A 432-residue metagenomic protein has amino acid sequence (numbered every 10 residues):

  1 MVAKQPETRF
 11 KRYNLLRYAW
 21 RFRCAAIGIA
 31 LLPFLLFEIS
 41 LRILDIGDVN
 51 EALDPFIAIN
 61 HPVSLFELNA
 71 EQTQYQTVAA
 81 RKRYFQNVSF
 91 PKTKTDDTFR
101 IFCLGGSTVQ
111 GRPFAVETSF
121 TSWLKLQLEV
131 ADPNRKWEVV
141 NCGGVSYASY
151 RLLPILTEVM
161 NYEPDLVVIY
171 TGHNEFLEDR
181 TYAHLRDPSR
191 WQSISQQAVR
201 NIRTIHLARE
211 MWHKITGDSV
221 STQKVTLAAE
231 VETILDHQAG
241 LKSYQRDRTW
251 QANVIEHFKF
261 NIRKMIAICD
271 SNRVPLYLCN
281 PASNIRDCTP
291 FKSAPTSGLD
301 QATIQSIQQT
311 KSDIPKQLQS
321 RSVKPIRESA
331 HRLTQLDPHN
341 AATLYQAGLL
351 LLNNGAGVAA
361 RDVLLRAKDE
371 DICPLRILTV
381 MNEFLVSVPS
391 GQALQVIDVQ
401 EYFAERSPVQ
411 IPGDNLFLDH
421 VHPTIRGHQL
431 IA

Functional and structural regions predicted by a protein language model:
V2-P6, F10-K11, T118, N134 (+3 more regions): Serine-dependent acyl-ester chemistry module
A25-S40: Hydrophobic membrane-insertion alpha-helices, especially the h-region of bacterial N-terminal signal peptides
I39-A52, C288: Helix-to-loop transition at the C-terminal end of transmembrane segments
G47-D132, R406: Membrane/wall-proximal cationic-aromatic binding patches
T98-R100, N134-E138, Y162-V167, D270-Y277 (+1 more regions): Loop/turn elements at helix/coil->beta-strand transitions in domains of secreted/extracellular proteins
V139, G144-L156: Structural motif
L152-L166: Short, well-structured alpha-helical segments in soluble
P423-R426: Accessory beta->alpha helical hairpin/"wing" motif in late/C-terminal subdomains of nucleic-acid enzymes
